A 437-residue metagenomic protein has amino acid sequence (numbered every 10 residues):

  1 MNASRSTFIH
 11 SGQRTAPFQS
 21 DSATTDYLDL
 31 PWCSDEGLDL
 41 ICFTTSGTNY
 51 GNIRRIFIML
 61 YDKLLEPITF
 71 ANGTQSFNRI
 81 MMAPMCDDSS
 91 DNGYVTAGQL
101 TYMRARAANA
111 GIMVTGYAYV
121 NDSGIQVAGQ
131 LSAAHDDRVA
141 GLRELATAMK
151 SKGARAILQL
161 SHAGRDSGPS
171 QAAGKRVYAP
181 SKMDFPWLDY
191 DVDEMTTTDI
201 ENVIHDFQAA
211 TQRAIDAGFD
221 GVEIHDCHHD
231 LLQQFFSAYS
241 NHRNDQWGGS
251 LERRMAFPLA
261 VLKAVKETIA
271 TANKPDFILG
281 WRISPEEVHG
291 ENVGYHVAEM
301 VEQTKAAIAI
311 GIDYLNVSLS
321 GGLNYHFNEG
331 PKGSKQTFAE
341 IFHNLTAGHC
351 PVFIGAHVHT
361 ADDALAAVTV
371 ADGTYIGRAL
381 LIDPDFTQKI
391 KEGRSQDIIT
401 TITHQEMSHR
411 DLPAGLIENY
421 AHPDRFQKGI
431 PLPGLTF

Functional and structural regions predicted by a protein language model:
M1, S22-Y27, E36: Polybasic, low-complexity intrinsically disordered segments
R5, R14, R54-R55: Basic polycationic patches enriched in arginine
H10-Q13, Q19, Y27, Y50: Low-complexity, intrinsically disordered or signal/transmembrane-proximal segments
L40-I58: Short, Lys/Arg-enriched N-terminal segments with co-localized hydrophobic residues within the first ~10-30 amino acids
R54-F437: Flavin-dependent oxidoreductase catalytic cores
